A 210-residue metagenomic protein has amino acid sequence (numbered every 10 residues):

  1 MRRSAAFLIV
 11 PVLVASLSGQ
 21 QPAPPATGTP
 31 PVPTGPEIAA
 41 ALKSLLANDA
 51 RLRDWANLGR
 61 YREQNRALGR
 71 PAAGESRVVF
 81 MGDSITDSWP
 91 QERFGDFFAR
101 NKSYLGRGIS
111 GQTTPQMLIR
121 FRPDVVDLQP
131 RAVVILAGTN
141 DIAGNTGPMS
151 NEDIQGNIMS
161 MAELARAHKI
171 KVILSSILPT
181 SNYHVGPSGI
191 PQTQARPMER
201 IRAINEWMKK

Functional and structural regions predicted by a protein language model:
M1, P25-G28, D96-L105, Q112 (+1 more regions): Alpha-helical cap/lid subdomain in secreted, periplasmic, or secretory-pathway luminal O-acyl-processing enzymes
M1-M81, T86-E92, D96-F97, L128 (+4 more regions): N-terminal secretory targeting modules
S18, M81, R107-S110, A137: Short glycine-rich loop/turn motifs that provide flexible caps or phosphate-binding loops at active sites
